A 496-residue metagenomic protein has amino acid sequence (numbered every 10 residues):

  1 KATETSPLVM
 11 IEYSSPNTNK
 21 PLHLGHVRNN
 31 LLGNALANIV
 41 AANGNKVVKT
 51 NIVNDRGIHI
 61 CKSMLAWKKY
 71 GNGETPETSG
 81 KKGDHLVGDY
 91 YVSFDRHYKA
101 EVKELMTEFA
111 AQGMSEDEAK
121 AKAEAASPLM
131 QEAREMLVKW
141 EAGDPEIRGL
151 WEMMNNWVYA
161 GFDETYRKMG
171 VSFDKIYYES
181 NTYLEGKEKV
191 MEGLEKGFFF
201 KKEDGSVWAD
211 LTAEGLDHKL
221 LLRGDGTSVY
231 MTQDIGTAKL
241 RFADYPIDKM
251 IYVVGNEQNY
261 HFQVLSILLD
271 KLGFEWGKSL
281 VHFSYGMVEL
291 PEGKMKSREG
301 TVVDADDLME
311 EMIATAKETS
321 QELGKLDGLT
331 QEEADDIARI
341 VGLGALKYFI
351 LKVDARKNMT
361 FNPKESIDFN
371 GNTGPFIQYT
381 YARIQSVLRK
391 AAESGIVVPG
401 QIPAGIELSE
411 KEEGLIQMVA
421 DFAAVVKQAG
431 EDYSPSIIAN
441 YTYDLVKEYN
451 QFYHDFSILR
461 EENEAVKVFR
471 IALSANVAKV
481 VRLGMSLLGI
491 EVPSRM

Functional and structural regions predicted by a protein language model:
T3-M496: Non-catalytic interaction-recognition regions
